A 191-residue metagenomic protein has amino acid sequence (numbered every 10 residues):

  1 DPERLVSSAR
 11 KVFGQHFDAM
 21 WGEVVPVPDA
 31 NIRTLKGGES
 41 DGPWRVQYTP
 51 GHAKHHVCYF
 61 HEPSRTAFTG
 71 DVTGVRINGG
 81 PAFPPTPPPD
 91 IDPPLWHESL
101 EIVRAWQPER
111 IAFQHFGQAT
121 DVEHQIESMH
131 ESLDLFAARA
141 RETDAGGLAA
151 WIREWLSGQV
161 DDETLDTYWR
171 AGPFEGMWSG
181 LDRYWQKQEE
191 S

Functional and structural regions predicted by a protein language model:
D1-Q47, L100: Metallo-beta-lactamase
L5-V6, I126, W178: A general structural signal for well-ordered alpha-helical segments in protein cores
L35, P50-A53, E175: A short catalytic or substrate-binding loop motif that flags glycine-/basic-rich loops and adjacent residues that bind
Y48, K54-E123: Metallo-beta-lactamase
P88-L95, S132, P173-M177: Soluble or luminal CAZymes and related metallo-dependent hydrolases
V122-E131: Histidine/acidic-residue-rich catalytic or RNA/ligand-binding cores of hydrolases and nuclease-related proteins
H130, D134-R141: Regular secondary-structure segments
R139-S191: C-terminal regulatory/interaction regions
